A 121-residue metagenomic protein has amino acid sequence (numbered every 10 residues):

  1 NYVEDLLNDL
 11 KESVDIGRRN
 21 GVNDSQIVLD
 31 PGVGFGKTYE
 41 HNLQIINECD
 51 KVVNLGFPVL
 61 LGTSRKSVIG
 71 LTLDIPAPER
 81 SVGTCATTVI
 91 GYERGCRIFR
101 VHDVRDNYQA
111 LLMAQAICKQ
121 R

Functional and structural regions predicted by a protein language model:
N1-N20, S25, G36-R121: Active-site-adjacent loop and "lid" segments of alpha/beta metabolic enzymes
V33: Acidic/histidine-rich catalytic cores of soluble enzymes
